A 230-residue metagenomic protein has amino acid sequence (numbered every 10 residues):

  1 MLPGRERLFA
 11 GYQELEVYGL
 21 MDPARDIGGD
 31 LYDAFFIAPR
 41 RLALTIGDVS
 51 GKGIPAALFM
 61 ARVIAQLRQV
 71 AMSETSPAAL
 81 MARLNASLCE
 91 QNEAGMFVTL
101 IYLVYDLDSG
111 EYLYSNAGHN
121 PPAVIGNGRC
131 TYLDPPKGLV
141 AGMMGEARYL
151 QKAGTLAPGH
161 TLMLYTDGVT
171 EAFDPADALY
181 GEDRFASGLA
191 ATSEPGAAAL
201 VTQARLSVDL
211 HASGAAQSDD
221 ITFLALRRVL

Functional and structural regions predicted by a protein language model:
M1-M163, S213-L230: … and, occasionally, acidic/histidine-rich disordered N-termini of signaling adaptors
T75, E93-A94, P175, E194 (+1 more regions): Alpha-helix boundary/capping and short turn/kink residues
P77-C89, F185, A197-D209: Short, well-structured alpha-helical segments that form the helix of a local strand-helix-strand
V124-N127, F173-L179: Cytochrome P450 core scaffold surrounding the K-helix E-X-X-R motif and the conserved "meander" helix-loop region
V169-E171: Short acidic/polar inter-strand loop motif in beta-rich domains
L179-S193: Divalent-cation-assisted or electrostatically stabilized phosphate/pyrophosphate-binding catalytic cores
